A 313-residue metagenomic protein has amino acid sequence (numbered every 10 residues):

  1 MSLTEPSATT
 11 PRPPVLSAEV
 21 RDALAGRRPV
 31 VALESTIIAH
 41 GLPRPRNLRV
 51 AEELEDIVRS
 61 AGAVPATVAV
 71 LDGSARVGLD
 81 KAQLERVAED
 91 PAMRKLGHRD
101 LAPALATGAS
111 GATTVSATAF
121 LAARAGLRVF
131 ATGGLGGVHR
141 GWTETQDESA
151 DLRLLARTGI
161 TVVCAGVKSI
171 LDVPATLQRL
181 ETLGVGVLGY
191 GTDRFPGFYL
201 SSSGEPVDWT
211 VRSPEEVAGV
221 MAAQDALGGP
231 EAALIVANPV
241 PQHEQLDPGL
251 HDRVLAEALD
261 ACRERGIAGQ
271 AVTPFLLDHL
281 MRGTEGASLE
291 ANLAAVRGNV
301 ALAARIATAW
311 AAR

Functional and structural regions predicted by a protein language model:
S2-S60: N-terminal glycine-/serine-/threonine-rich phosphate-binding loop
D22-G26, V30-V31, F120-R124, V129-A131 (+5 more regions): Solvent-exposed alpha-helices and their adjacent loops that cap or buttress functional pockets in soluble metabolic
V31-L33, P65-V70, G111, V129-G134 (+4 more regions): General beta-strand structural signal in soluble alpha/beta enzymes
S35, H40, L48-L105, L227-H243: Glycine-rich nucleotide/cofactor/substrate-binding loop typically near the N-terminus or early in the first domain
T114-V115, T143-A156, I160-E181, E215-G219: Active-site glycine-rich loop that binds ribose-phosphate moieties when present
D172-S203, G219: Glycine-rich, Lys/Arg-enriched anion-binding loops that position phosphate/diphosphate groups for phosphoryl
L200-A226: Anionic-ligand binding region
P230-G298: A C-terminal functional module that forms or caps the active site or interfaces directly with catalytic machinery
